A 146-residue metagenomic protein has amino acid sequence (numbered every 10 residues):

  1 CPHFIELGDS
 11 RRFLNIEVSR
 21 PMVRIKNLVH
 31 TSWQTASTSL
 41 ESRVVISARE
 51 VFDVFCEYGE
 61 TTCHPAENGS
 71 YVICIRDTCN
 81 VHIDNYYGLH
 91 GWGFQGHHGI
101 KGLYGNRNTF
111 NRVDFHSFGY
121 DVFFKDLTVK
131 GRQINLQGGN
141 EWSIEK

Functional and structural regions predicted by a protein language model:
C1-K146: Extracellular/periplasmic carbohydrate-active domains that bind, remodel, or depolymerize complex polysaccharides
